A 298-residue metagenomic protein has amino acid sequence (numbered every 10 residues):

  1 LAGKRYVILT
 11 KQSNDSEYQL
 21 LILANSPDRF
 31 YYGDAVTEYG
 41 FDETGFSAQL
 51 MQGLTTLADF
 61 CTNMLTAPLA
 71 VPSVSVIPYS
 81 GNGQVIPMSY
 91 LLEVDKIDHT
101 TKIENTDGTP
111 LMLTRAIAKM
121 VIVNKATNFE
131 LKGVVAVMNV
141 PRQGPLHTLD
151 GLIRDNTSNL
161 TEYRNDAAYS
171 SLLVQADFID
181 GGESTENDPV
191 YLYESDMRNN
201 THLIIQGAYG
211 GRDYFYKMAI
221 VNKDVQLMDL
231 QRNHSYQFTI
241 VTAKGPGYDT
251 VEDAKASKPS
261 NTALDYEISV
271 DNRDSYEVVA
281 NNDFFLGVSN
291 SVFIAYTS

Functional and structural regions predicted by a protein language model:
L1-F129, Y209, D274, V278-N282: Short, low-hydrophobicity acidic/polar segments
L1-F46, M112, K119-R232: Tryptophan-paired
S13-S16, S26, S47, P68 (+13 more regions): Generic serine detector
S47, L57, T66-L69, V135 (+4 more regions): Residue-level detector of intrinsically disordered, flexible termini and proteolytic processing junctions
A219-S298: Low-complexity, acidic Ser/Thr/Pro-rich "mucin-like" tracts of secreted and single-pass surface proteins
